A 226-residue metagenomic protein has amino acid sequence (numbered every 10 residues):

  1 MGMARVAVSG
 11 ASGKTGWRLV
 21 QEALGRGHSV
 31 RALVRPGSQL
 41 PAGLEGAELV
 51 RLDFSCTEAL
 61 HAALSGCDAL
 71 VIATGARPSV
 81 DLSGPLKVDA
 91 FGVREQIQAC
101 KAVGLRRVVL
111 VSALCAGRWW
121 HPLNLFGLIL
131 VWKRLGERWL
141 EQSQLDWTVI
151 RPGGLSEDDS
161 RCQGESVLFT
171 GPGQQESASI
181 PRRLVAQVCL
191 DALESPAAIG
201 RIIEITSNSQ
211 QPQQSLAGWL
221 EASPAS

Functional and structural regions predicted by a protein language model:
M3-R26: N-terminal Rossmann NAD(P)H-binding glycine-rich loop of SDR-like oxidoreductase domains
A7, S38-A102, G117, L193: NAD(P)H-binding glycine-rich loop region in Rossmannoid oxidoreductase-like domains and their noncatalytic homologs
T15, L70, L140, I150 (+2 more regions): Non-catalytic, hydrophobic alpha-helical segments
S29-R31, R35-G37, A76-W132, E137-Q142 (+1 more regions): Conserved Rossmann-fold NAD(P)-dependent oxidoreductase catalytic core, especially the SDR/UDP-sugar
V34, R151-S156: Conserved SDR Rossmann-fold cofactor-binding beta-strand/turn motif
V93, E176-D191, R201: Substrate-positioning beta->alpha
E157-S166, A192-R201: Glycine/proline-rich active-site loop of Rossmann-fold NAD(P)-dependent oxidoreductases
I202-Q210: Short-chain dehydrogenase/reductase
